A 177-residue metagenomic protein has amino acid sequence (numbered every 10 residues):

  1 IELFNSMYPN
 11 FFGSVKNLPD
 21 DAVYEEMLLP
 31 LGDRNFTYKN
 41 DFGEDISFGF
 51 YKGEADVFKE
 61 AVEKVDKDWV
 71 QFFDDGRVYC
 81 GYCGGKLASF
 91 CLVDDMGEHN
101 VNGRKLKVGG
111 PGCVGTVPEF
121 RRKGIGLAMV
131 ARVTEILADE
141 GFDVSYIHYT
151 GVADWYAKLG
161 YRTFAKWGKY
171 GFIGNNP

Functional and structural regions predicted by a protein language model:
I1, C113-T116, R122-E135, D139 (+1 more regions): Conserved acetyl-CoA-binding loop-helix of GNAT-fold acetyltransferases
I1-E44, D56, G171: Acyl-donor-binding surface of acyltransferase catalytic domains
E2-D20, D139, D143, Y149-I173: Conserved active-site alpha-helix within GNAT-family acetyltransferase domains
D45-F58, P177: A short beta-loop-alpha structural element at the N-terminal edge of CoA-dependent acyl/N-acetyltransferase catalytic
V62-P118: A conserved beta-strand-loop-helix scaffold within acyl/acetyltransferase catalytic domains
Y79, S89-V93, V114, I125 (+4 more regions): Ligand-binding pocket scaffold of soluble enzyme catalytic domains
G81, F120, S145-Y146, Y156: Conserved catalytic-core segments centered on acid/base and nucleophilic motifs
V93-D94, H148-T150: Generic beta-strand/beta-sheet core signal
